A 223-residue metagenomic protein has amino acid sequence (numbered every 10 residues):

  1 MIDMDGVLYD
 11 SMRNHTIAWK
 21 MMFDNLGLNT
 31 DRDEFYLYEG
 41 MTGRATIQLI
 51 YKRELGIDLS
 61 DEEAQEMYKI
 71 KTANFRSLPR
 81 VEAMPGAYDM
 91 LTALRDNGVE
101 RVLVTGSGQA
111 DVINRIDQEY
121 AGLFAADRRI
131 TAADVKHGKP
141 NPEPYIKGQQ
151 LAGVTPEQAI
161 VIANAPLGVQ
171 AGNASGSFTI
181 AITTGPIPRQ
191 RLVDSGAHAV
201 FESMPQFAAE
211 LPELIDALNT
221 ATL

Functional and structural regions predicted by a protein language model:
M1-E34: Active-site neighborhood of HAD-like aspartate-dependent phosphohydrolases
V7, T105-S107: Conserved phosphate-coupling serine/threonine residues in phosphotransfer and NTP-handling enzymes
L8, A83, R101, V161-I162 (+1 more regions): Conserved SAM-binding loop
T16, K20, R44-Q48, Y68 (+2 more regions): An amphipathic alpha-helix signature
D24, R95, N173: Anion (oxyanion) recognition and catalysis
G40-F75, P85, A93: A metal-dependent, Asp-based hydrolase signature
E62, T92, G108-L223: Asp-based, Mg2+/Mn2+-dependent phosphohydrolase catalytic module
R76-L103, A110: Short, acidic loop-to-helix structural element flanking the phosphoryl-transfer center in phosphate-processing enzymes
